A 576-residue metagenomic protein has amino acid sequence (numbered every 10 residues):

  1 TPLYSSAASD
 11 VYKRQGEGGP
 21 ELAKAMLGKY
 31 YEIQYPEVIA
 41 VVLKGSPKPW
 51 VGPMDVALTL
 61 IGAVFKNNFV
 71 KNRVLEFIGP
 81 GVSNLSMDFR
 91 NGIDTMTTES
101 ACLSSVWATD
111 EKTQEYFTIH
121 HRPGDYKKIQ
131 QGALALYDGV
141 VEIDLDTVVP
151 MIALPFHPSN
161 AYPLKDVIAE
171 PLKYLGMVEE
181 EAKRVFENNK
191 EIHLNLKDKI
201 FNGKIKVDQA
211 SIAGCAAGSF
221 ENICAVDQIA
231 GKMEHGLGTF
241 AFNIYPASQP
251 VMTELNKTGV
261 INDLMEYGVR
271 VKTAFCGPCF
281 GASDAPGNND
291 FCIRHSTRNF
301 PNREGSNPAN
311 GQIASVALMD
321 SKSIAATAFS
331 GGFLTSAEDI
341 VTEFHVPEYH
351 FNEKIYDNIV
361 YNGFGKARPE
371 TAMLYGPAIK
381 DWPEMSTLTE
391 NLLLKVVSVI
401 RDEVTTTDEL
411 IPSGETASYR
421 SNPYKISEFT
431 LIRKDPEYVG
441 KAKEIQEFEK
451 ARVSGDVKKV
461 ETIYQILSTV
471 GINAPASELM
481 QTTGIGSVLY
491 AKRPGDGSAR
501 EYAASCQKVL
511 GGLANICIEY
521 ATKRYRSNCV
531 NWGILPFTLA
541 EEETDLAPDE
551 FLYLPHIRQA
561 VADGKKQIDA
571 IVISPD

Functional and structural regions predicted by a protein language model:
T1-A8, Y12: Single conserved hydrophobic/aromatic residue that forms the stacking wall/gate of nucleotide- or nucleobase-binding
D10-T118, G277-P278, S283-V360, V530 (+1 more regions): Mobile "lid/hinge" segments at catalytic clefts and subdomain interfaces of large enzymes
I78-V82, T482-A521: Extracellular/luminal Protease-associated
G79, T98-G238, I244-G259, D263-E266 (+7 more regions): Accessory "access/gating" subregions that flank catalytic or transport cores
S105-W107, R270-T273, L513-I518, P536-L539: Short hydrophobic alpha-helical runs that function as membrane-insertion/retention elements
T113-Q114, P250-V251, P278-G281, F300-P301 (+2 more regions): Short gly/pro/ser/thr-enriched loop/turn and capping motifs at secondary-structure boundaries
Q131-G132, T147-M151, F333-D408: Flexible inter-domain linker/hinge segments
A274, R303, E343-H345, K523-D576: Acidic, glycine-rich flexible loop/linker segments
